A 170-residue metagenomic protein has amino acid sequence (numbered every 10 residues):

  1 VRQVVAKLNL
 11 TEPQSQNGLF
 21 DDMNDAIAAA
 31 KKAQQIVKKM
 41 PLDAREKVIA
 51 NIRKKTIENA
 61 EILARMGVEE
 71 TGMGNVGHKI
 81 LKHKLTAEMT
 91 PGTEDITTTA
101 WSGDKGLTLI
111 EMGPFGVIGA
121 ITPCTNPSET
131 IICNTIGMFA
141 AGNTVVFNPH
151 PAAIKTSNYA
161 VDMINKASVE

Functional and structural regions predicted by a protein language model:
V1-L109, G137: N-terminal Rossmann-like NAD(P)+-binding subdomain of aldehyde/semialdehyde dehydrogenases
T98-E170: Rossmann-like NAD(P) dinucleotide-binding subdomain of oxidoreductase/dehydrogenase enzymes
